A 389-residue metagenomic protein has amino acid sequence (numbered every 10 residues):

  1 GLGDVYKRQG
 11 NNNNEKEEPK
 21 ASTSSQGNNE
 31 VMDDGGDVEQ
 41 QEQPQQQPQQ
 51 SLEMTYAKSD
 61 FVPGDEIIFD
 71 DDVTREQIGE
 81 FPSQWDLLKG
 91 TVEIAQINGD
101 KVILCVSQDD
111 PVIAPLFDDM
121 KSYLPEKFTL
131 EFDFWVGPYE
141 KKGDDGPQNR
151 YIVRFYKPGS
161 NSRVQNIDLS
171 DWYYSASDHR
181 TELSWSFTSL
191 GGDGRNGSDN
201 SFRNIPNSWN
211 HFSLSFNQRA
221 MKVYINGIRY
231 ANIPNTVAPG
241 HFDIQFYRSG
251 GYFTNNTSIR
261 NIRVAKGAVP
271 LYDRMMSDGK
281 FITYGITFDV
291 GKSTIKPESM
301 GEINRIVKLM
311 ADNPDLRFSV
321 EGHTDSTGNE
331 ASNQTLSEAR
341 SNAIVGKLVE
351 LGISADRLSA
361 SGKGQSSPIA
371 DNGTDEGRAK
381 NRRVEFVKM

Functional and structural regions predicted by a protein language model:
G1-Y6: Short, small-residue-biased leader/transition segments that mark boundaries at the very start of proteins
G35-L87, S277: Extracellular carbohydrate-recognition regions
V73, S208-V223: Short tryptophan-centered beta-strand motifs in secreted/extracellular beta-sheet-rich domains of glycan-recognition
G79-L104: Extracellular glycan-recognition surfaces and repeat-rich motifs
S107-S186, G267-A268: Secretory/extracellular carbohydrate-interaction modules and structurally similar beta-sandwich "look-alikes"
Y230-N232, T236-R317: Periplasmic peptidoglycan-binding/tethering modules of Gram-negative envelope proteins
F288-E321, N342-A355, A379, F386-M389: Periplasmic peptidoglycan-binding/anchoring modules of Gram-negative envelope and division proteins
H323-M389: Periplasmic OmpA-like peptidoglycan-binding domain that tethers envelope proteins to the cell wall
